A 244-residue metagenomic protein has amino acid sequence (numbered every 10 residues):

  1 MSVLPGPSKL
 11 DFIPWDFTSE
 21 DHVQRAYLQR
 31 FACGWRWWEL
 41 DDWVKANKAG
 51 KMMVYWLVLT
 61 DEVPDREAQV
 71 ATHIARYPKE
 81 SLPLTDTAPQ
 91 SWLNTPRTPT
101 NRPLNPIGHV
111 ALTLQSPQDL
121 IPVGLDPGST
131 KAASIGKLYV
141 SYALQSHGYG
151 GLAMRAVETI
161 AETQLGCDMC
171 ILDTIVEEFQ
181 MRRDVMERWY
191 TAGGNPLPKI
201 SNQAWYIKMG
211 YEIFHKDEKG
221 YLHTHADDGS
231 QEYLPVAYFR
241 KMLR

Functional and structural regions predicted by a protein language model:
M1-P83: Short amphipathic alpha-helix that is part of the acyltransferase structural core
T98-P99, V110-G128: A conserved beta-strand-loop-helix scaffold within acyl/acetyltransferase catalytic domains
P103-I107: Glycine-rich acetyl-CoA-binding "A-motif" of GNAT/NAT acetyltransferases
G108-V110, A133, L138, A237: Conserved GNAT-family N-acetyltransferase fold
D126-Y142, D173: Conserved acetyl-CoA binding element of GNAT-fold acetyltransferases
V140, S146-I160: Conserved acetyl-CoA-binding loop-helix of GNAT-fold acetyltransferases
A161-L197: Conserved GNAT acetyl-CoA-binding A-motif
D173, E187-D228: Conserved catalytic-core motifs of GNAT/GCN5-like acyltransferases
